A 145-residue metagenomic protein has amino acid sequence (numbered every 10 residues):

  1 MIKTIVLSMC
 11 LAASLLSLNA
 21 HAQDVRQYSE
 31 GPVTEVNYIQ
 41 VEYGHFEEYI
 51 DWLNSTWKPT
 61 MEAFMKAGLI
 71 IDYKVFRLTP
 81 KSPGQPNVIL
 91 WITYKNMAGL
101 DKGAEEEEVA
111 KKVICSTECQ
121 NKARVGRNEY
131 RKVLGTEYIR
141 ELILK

Functional and structural regions predicted by a protein language model:
M1-M9: Bacterial N-terminal signal peptides that target proteins for export
L16-A22: Sec/Tat signal peptide C-region and signal peptidase I cleavage site
A22-Q27, R77-T79: Short beta-strand/turn micro-motifs at beta-sheet edges
V25-Y28, A63-I71, W91-R140: An amphipathic, aromatic/His-enriched active-site/gating alpha helix that lines ligand/cofactor pockets
S29-G44: Acidic/histidine-rich, surface-exposed loop or edge segments in extracytoplasmic proteins
H45-D72: Short amphipathic alpha-helical segments
I50, Q85-N87, D101-E105: Short, solvent-exposed loop/turn and secondary-structure capping segments
T79-I92: Charged, often glycine-rich, active-site loop that binds/positions anionic groups
